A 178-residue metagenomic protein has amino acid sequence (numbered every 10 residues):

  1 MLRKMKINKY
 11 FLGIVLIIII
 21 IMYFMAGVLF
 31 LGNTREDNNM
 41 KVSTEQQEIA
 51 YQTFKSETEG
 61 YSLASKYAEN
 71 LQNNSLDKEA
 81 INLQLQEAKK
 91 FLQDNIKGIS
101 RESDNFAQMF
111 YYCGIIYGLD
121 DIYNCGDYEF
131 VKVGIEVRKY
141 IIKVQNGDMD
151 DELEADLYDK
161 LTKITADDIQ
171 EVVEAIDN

Functional and structural regions predicted by a protein language model:
M1-I7: N-terminal Lys/Arg-rich, disordered targeting/topogenic segments
G13-G27: Hydrophobic membrane-insertion alpha-helices, especially the h-region of bacterial N-terminal signal peptides
L31-L85, K89: Immediate post-signal-peptide N-terminus of mature secreted/exported proteins
T53, E57-T58, S62-L63, F106-L119 (+2 more regions): Extended low-polarity, hydrophobic cluster-rich segments
E59, L83, E87, F91 (+3 more regions): Charged, amphipathic alpha-helical oligomerization/scaffolding segments
K78-Q86, D104-F110, V131-I135, E154-D159: Short, charged, amphipathic alpha-helical segments
K90-D127: Short, solvent-exposed, charged loop/turn and helix-capping segments that join or cap alpha-helices on peripheral
N124-N178: C-terminal amphipathic alpha-helix
